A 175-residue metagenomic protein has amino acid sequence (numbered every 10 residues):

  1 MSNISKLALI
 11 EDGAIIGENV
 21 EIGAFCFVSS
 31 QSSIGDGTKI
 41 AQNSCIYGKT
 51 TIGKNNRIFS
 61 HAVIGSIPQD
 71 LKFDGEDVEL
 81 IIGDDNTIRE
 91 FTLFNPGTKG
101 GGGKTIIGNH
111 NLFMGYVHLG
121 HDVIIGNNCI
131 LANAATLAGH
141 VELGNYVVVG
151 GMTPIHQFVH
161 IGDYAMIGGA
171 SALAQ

Functional and structural regions predicted by a protein language model:
N3-Q175: Structural signal for interior beta-strand "rungs" in well-ordered beta-sheet cores of soluble enzyme domains
